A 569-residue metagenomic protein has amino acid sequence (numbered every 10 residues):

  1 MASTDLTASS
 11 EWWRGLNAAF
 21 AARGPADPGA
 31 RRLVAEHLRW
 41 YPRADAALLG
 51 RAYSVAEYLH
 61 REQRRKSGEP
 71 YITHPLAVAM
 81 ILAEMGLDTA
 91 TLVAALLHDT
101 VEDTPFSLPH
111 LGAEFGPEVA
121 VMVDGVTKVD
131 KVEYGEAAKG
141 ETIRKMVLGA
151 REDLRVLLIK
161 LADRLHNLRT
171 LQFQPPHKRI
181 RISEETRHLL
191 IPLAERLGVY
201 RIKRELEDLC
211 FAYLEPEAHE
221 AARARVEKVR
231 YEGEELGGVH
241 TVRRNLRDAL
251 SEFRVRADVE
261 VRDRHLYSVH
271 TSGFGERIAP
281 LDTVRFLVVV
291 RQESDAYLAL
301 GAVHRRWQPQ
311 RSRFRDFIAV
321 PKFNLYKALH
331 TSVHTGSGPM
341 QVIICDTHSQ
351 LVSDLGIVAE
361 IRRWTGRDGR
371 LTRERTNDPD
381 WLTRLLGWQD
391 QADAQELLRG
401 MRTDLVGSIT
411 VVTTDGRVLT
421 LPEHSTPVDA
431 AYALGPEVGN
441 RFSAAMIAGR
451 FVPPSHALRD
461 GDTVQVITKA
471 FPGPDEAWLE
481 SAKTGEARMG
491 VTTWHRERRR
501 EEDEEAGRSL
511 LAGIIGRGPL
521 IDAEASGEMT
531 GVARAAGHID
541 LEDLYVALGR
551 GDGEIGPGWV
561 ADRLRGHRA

Functional and structural regions predicted by a protein language model:
M1-R155: Metal-dependent phosphohydrolase cores
G29, G116-V119, G125-F286, A296-G301 (+2 more regions): Internal insertion modules embedded within essential enzymes
Y41-D45, T73, V239, E293-A296 (+1 more regions): Short acidic/polar alpha-helix capping motifs at helix-coil junctions
V289-R291: Short hydrophobic/aromatic beta-strand micro-patches that form the beta-sheet surface supporting nucleotide- or nucleic
